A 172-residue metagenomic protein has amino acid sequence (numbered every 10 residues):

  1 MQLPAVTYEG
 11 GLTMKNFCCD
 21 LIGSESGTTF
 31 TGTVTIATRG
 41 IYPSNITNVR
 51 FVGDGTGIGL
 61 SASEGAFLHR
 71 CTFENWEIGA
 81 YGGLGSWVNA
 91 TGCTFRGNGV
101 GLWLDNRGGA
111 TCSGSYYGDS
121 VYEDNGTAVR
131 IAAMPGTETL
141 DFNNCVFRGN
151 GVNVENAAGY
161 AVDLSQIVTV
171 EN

Functional and structural regions predicted by a protein language model:
M1-E9: Acidic Gly/Asp/Thr-rich repetitive segments characteristic of extracellular carbohydrate-active and adhesion proteins
E9-G11, C18-L60, H69-R70, D119: Right-handed parallel beta-helix/beta-spiral solenoid domain characteristic of secreted/periplasmic
G10-G11, T33, V49-T56, E74-E77 (+5 more regions): Surface-exposed loop/turn segments connecting beta-strands in extracellular beta-rich domains
N16-C19, S63-G65, W76, G85-S86 (+2 more regions): Short glycine/proline-enriched coil/turn segments at helix->beta-strand junctions
D20-G23, Y42-N48, A66-H69, W87-T91 (+3 more regions): All-beta strand scaffolds that present successive hydrophobic residues in beta-strands
T33-T38, S86, T94, L102 (+7 more regions): Sequence/structural signature of small/polar-enriched beta-strand/turn repeats that build beta-strand-rich repeat
A128-R130, N143-N144: Surface-exposed substrate-engagement region within the catalytic domains of secreted or surface-exposed extracellular
